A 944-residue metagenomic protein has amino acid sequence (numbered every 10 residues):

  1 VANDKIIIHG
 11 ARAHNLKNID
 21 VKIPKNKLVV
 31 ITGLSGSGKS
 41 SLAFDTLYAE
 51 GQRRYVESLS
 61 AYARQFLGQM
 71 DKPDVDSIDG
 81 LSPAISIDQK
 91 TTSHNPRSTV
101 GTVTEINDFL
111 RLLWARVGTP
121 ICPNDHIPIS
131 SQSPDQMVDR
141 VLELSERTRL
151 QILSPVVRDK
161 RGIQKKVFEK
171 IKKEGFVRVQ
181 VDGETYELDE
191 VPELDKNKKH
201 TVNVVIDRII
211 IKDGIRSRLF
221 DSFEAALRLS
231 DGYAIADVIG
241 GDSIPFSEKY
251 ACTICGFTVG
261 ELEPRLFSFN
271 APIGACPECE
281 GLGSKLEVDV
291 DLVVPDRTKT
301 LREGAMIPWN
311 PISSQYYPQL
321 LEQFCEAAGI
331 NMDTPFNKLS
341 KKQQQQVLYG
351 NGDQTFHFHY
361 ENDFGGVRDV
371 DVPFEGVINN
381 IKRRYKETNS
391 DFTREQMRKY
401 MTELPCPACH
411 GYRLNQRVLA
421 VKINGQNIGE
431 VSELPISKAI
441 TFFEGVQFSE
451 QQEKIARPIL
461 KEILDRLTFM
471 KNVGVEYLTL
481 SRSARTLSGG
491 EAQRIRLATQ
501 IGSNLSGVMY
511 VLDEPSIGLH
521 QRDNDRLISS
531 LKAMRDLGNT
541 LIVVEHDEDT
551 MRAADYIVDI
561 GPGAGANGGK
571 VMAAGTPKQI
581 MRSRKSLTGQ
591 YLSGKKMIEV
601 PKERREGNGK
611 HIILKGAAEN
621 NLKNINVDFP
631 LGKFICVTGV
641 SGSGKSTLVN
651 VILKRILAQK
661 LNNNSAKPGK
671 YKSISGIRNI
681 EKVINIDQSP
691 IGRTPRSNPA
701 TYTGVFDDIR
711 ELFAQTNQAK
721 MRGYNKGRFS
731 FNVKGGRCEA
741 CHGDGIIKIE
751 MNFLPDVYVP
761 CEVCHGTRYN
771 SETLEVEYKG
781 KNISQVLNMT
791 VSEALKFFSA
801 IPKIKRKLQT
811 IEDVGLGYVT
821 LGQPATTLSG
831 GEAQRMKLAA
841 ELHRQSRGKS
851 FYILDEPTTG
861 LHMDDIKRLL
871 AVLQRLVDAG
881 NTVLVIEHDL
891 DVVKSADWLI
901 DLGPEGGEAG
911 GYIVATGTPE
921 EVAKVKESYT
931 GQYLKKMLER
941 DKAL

Functional and structural regions predicted by a protein language model:
V1-L944: Conserved phosphate-binding elements of NTP-dependent enzyme cores
